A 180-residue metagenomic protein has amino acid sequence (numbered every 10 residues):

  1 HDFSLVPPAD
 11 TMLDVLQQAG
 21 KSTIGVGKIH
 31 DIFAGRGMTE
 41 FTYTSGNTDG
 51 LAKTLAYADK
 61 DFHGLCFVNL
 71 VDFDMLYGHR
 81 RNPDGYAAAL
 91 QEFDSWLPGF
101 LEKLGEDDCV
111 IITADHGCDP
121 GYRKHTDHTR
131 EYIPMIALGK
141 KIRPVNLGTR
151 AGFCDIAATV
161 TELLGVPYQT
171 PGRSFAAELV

Functional and structural regions predicted by a protein language model:
H1-V180: Feature captures the catalytic ectodomains and active-site-proximal regions of enzymes that hydrolyze or transfer
